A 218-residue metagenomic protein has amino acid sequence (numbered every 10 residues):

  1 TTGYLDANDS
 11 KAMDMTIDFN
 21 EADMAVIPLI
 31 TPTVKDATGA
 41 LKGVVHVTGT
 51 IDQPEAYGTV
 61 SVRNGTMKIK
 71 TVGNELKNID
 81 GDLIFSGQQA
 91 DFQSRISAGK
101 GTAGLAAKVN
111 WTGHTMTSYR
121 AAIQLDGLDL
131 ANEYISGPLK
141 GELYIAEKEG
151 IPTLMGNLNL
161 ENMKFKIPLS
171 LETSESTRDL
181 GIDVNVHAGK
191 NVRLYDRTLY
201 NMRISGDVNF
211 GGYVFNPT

Functional and structural regions predicted by a protein language model:
T1-D91, R95-G99, L105-T218: Membrane-proximal interfacial segments on either side of biological membranes
